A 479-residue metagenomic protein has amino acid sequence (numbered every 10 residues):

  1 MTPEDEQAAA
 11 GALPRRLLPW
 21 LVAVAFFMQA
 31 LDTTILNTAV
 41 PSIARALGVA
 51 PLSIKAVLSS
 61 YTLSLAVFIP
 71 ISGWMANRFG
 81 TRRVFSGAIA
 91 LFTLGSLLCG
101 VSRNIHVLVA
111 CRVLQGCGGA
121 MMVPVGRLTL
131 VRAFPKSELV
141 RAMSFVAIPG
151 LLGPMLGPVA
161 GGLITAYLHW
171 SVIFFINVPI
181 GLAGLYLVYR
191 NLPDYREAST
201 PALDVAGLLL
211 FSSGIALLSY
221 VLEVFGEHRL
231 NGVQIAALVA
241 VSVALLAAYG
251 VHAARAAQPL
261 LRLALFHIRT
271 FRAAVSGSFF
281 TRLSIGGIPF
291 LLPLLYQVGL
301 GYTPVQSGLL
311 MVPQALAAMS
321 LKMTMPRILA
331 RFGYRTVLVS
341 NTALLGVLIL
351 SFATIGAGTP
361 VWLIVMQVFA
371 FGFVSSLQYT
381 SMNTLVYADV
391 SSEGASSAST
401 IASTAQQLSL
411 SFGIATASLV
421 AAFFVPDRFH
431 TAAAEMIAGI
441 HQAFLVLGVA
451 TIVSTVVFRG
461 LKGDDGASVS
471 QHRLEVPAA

Functional and structural regions predicted by a protein language model:
M1-P14, G460-A479: Intrinsic disorder in cytosolic terminal tails and internal cytosolic loops of multi-pass membrane transporters
R15-L31, L36-V40, L47, P51 (+8 more regions): 12-transmembrane solute porter fold
L63-V67, L97, L151, M155 (+4 more regions): Hydrophobic/small/kink-forming positions within alpha-helical transmembrane segments of polytopic membrane proteins
I69-A206: Helix-loop-helix hairpins in multi-pass membrane proteins, especially solute transporters
F79-G80, F134-S137, Y167-L168, L203 (+4 more regions): Membrane-helix interface residues
G95, C111, G118, G126 (+7 more regions): Small-residue hotspots
I148, L152-L168, Y220, L408-D427: A gly/Pro-rich, aromatic-decorated transmembrane alpha-helix motif that marks the paired, flexible gating helices
A166-G277, Y302-T303, L310, L447-G448: Hydrophobic transmembrane-helix bundles of small-molecule transporters
